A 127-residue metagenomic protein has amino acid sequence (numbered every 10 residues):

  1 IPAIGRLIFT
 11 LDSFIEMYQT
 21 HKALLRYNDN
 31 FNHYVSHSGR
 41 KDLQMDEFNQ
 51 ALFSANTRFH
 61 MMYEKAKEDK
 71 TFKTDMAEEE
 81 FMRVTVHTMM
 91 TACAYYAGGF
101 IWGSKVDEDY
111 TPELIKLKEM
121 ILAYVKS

Functional and structural regions predicted by a protein language model:
I1-R26, E78-T85, L114: Hydrophobic alpha-helical connector segments
G5, G39-D69, E79-R83, H87: Amphipathic alpha-helical packing segments from all-alpha helical-bundle domains
S13-M17, T57, M61-D69, R83-S127: C-terminal peripheral helix-coil segments that are non-catalytic and often amphipathic
Q19-L43, A94-F100: Amphipathic alpha-helical segments used for helix-helix packing
F31-F48, L114-L122: Short N-terminal secondary-structure initiator segments
